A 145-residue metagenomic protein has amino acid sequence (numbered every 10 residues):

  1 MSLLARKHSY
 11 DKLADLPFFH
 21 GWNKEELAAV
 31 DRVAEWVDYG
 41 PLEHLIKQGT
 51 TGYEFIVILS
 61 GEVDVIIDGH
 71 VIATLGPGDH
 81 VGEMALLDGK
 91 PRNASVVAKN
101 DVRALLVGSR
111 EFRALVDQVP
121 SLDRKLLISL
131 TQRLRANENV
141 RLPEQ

Functional and structural regions predicted by a protein language model:
M1-Q145: Cytosolic regulatory regions built on CNB/CRP/Popeye-like sensor folds
